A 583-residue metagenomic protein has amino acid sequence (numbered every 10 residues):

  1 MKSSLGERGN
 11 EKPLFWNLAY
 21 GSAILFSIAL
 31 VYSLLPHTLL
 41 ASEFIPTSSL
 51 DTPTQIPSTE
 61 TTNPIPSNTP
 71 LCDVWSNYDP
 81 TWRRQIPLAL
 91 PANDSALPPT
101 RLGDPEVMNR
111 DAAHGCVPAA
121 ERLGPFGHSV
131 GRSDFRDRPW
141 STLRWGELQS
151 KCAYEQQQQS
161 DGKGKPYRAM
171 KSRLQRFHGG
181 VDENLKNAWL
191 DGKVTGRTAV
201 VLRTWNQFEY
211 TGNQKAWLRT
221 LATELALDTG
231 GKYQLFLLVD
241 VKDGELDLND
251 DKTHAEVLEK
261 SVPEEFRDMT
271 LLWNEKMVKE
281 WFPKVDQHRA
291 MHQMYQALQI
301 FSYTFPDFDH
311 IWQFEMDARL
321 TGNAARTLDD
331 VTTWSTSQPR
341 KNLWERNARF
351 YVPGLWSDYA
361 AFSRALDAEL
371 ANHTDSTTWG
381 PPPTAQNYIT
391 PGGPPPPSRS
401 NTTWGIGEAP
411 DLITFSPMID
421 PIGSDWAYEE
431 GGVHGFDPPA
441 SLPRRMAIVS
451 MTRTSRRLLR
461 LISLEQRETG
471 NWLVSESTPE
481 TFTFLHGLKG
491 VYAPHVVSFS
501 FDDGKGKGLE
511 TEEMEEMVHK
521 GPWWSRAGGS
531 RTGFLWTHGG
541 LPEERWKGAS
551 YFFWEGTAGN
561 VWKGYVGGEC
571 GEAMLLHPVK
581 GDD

Functional and structural regions predicted by a protein language model:
M1-A222, D228-G231, D250, G556-D583: Juxtamembrane luminal stem/stalk of type II transmembrane Golgi/ER carbohydrate-processing enzymes
I24, S33, L40, F44-P46 (+2 more regions): Catalytic core and acceptor-binding pocket of nucleotide-sugar-dependent glycosyltransferases
R197-T198, G231-L235, D307-H310, G487-L488: Loop/turn elements at helix/coil->beta-strand transitions in domains of secreted/extracellular proteins
W205-F208, K242-G244, D317-R319, K489 (+1 more regions): Short, solvent-exposed loop/turn segments at secondary-structure junctions
Y210-E224, D251-E256, H292-Q296, T327-D330 (+1 more regions): Well-ordered, non-membrane alpha-helical segments in soluble/globular domains
Q234-K242: Short internal beta-strands
D243-D309, R319, N323-A325, T332-W356: Active-site-proximal specificity loops/subdomain of glycosyltransferases
